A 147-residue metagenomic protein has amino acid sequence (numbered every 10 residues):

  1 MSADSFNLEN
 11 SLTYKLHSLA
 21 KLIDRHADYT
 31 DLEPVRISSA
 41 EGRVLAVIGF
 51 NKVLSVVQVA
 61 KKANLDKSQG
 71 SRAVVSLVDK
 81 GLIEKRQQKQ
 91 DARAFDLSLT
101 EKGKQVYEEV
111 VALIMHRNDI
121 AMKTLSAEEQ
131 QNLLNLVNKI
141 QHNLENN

Functional and structural regions predicted by a protein language model:
M1-S5, E128-N147: C-terminal regulatory/oligomerization modules of transcriptional regulators
M1-V35, L82: N-terminal leader segment of winged-helix/HTH proteins
D24, T30, V75-N138: Charged, amphipathic alpha-helical coiled-coil/dimerization segments
V44-L45: Short alpha-helical "packing" element that flanks the helix-turn-helix/winged-helix DNA-binding module
N51-S55: Short capping segments at the starts of secondary-structure elements
V56-V57, S68, V75, F95: Residues within helix-turn-helix
A60: The alpha-helix within a helix-turn-helix
